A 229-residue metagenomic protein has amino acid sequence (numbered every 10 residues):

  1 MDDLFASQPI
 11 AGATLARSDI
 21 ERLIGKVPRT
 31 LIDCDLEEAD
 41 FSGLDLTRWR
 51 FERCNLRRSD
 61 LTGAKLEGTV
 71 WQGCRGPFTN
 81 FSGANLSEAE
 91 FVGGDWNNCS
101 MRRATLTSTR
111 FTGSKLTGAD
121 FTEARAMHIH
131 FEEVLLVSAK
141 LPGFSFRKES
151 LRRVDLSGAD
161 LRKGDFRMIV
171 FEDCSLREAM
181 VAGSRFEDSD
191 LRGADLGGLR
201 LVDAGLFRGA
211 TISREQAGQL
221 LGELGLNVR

Functional and structural regions predicted by a protein language model:
M1-R229: Tandem repeat scaffolds
